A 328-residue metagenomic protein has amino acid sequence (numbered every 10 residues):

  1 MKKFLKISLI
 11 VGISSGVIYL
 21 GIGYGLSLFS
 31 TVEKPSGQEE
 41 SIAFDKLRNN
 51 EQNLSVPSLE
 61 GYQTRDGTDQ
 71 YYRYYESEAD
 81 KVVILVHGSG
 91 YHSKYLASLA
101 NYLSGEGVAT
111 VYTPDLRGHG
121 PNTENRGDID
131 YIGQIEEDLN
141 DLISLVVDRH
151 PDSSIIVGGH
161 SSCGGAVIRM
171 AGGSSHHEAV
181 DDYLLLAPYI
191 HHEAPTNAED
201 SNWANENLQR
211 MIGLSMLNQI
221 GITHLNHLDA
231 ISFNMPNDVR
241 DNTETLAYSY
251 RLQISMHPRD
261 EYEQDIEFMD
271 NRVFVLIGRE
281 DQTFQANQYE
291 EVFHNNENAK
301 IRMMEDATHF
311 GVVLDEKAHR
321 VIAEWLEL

Functional and structural regions predicted by a protein language model:
F4-Q63, D69-R73: An N-terminal hydrophobic leader/cap segment in hydrolases
S89-N101, N287: The serine-hydrolase catalytic nucleophile loop
G90-S93, G120-S154: Catalytic nucleophile-loop/oxyanion-hole region of alpha/beta-hydrolase and closely related hydrolase-like folds
A100-E124: Conserved alpha/beta-hydrolase
L184-A194: Active-site nucleophile loop of the alpha/beta-hydrolase fold
M269, V275-I277: Short beta-strand/loop motif that positions the catalytic acidic residue of the alpha/beta-hydrolase fold
Q282-Q288: Conserved alpha/beta-hydrolase "acid-adjacent" motif
A307-K317: Catalytic histidine-centered segment of alpha/beta-hydrolase-like enzymes
